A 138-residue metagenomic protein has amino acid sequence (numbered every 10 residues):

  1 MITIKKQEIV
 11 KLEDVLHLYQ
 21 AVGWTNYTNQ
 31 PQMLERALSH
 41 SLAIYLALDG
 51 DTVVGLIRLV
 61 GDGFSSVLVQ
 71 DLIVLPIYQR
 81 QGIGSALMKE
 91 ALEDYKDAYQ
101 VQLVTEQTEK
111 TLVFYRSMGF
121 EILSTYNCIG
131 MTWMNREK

Functional and structural regions predicted by a protein language model:
M1-T28, Y126-N127: Short amphipathic alpha-helix that is part of the acyltransferase structural core
E35-L46, Y99-Q100: A short helix-loop-beta-strand connector motif used in the catalytic cores of GNAT acetyltransferases and, in some
L46, T52-G61, S65-L68, I73: Conserved beta-strand in the GNAT
V74, R80-E93: Conserved acetyl-CoA-binding loop-helix of GNAT-fold acetyltransferases
M88, E109-T111, G130-M134: Short glycine/proline-centered loop/turn elements that form peptide/ligand docking sites
D94-E106: Conserved GNAT acetyl-CoA-binding A-motif
Q107-C128: Conserved active-site alpha-helix within GNAT-family acetyltransferase domains
